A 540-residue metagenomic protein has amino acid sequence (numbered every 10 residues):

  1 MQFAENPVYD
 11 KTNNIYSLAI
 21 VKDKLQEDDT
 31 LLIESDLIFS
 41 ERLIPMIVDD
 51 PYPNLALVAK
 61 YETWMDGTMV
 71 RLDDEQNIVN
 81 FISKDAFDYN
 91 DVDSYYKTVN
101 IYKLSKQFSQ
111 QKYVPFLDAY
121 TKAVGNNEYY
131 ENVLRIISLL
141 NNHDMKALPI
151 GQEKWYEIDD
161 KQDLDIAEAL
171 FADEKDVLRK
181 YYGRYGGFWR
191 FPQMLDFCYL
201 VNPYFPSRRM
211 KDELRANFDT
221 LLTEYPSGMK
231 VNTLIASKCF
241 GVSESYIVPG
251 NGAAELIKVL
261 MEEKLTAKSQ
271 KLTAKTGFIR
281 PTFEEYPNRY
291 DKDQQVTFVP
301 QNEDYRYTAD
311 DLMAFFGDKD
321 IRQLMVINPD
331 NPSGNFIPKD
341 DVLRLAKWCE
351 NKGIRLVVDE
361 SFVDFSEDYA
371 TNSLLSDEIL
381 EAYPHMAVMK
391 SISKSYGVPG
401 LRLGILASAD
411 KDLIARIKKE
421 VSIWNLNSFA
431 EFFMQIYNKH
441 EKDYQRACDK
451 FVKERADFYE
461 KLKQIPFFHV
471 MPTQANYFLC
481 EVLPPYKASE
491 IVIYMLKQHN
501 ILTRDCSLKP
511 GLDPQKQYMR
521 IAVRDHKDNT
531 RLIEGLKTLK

Functional and structural regions predicted by a protein language model:
Q2-T68: Conserved beta-loop-beta/alpha segment of the NTase-like Rossmann-fold superfamily that binds/positions NTPs
S40-V124: Conserved core of the sugar-phosphate nucleotidyltransferase
M46-D50, Y307-D320, P332-S395: Active-site pre-lysine segment of PLP-dependent enzymes
Y96-T98, G228, K268, H385-M471: PLP-dependent aminotransferase class I/II
I166-E224, D320: N-terminal "arm"/small-domain region of PLP-dependent enzymes with the aminotransferase-like
Y225-P226, S237-V259: Short loop-beta-helix segment that forms the pyridoxal 5′-phosphate
E262-V326: PLP-dependent aminotransferase-like
V452, I465-H499, V523: Conserved PLP-binding catalytic core of the aspartate aminotransferase-like
